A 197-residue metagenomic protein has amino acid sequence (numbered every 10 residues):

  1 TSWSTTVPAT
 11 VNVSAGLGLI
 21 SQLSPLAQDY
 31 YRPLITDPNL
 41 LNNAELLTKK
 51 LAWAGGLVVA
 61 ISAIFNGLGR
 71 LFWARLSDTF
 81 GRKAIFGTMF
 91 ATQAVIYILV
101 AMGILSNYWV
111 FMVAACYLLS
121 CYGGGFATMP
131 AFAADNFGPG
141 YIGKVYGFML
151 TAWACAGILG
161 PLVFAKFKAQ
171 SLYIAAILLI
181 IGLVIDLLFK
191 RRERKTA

Functional and structural regions predicted by a protein language model:
T1-W73, G160: Extracytoplasmic gate region of multi-pass secondary transporters
W3, W53, L57, A84-A91 (+2 more regions): Signature of the 12-TM Major Facilitator Superfamily
A9, V59, A63, F90 (+1 more regions): Small-residue-rich transmembrane alpha-helices and their cytosolic helix-loop interfaces in multi-pass secondary
A15-G18, W53-F132: C-terminal transmembrane helical hairpin of 12-TM major facilitator-type secondary transporters
P25, P130-N136: Intracellular helix-loop hinge segments at the cytoplasmic ends of transmembrane helices in 12-TM rocker-switch-type
N136-K168: A late C-terminal transmembrane helix in Major Facilitator Superfamily
A165-L178: A membrane-interface helix-boundary motif in multi-pass transporters
A176-A197: Multi-pass alpha-helical transporter architecture, strongest for 12-TM Major Facilitator/SLC carriers used
